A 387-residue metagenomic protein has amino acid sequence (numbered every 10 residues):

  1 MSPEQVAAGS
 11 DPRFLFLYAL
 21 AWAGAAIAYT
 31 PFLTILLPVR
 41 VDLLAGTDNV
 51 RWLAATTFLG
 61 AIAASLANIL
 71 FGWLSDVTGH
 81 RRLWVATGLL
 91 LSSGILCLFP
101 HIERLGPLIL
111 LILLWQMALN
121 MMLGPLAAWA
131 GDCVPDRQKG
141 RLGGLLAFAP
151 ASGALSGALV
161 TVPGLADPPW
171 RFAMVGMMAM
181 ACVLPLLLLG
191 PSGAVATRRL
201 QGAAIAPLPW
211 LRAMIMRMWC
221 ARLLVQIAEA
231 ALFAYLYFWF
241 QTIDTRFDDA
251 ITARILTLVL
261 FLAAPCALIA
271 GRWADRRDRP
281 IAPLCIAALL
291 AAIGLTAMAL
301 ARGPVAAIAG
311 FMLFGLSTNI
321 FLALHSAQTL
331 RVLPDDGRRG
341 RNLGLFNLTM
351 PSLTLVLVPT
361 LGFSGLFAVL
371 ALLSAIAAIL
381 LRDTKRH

Functional and structural regions predicted by a protein language model:
S2-A61, M216-A221, V225-T245: Helix-loop boundary and gating motifs at the non-cytosolic
L37, M121-V134, I320-P334: Intracellular juxtamembrane helix-capping segments at the cytosolic ends of symmetry-related transmembrane helices
D48-R51, D136-L145, D249, P334-F346: Loop-to-transmembrane helix entry/capping segments in MFS-fold secondary transporters and related SLC/MFSD carriers
L66-H80, C266-R279: Helix-to-loop junctions at the C-terminal end of transmembrane segments in multipass secondary transporters
R81-R82, V162-M178, L357-S374: A membrane-interface helix-boundary motif in multi-pass transporters
L83-C97, A282-A297: Structural signature of the two symmetry-related core transmembrane helices
P100, A181-P191, L366-H387: Multi-pass alpha-helical transporter architecture, strongest for 12-TM Major Facilitator/SLC carriers used
G337-L361: A late C-terminal transmembrane helix in Major Facilitator Superfamily
